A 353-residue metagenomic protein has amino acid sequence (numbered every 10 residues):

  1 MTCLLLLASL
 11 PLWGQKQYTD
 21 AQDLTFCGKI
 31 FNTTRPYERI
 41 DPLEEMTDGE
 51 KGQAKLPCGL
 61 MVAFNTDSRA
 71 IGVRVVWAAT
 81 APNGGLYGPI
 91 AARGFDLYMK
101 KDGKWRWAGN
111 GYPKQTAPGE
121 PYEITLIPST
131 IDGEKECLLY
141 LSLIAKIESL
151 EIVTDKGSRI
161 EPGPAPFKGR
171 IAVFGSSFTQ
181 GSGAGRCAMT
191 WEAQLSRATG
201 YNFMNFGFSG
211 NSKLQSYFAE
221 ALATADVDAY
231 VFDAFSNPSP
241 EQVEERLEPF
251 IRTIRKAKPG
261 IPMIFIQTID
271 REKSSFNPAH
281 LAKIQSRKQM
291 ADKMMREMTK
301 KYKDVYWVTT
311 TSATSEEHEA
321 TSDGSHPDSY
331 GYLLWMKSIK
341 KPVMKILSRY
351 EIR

Functional and structural regions predicted by a protein language model:
L4, P128-I131, C137-S212, S216-T224: Serine-esterase "nucleophile elbow" of acetyl-processing enzymes
L6-R170, K340, L347-R353: N-terminal secretory targeting modules
N83-L86, G181-M189, A282-Q285: Glycine- and acidic-residue-enriched helix-capping/strand-helix junction motifs
R170-V173, F203-F206, D228-D233, P262-I266 (+1 more regions): Structural recognition of the beta-strand scaffold that forms the well-ordered cores of secreted hydrolase catalytic
F178-G185, N237-P240, S322: Second-shell loop/turn segments in exported
W191, R246, F250, R287-M294: A general structural detector for well-ordered alpha-helical segments in enzyme core domains, enriched
L195, S212-E248, T253, T268-S274: Oxyanion-hole/transition-state-stabilizing segment in secreted/luminal serine hydrolases and related acyltransferases
A223, R271-R353: Catalytic His-Asp segment of secreted/periplasmic serine-dependent ester chemistry enzymes
